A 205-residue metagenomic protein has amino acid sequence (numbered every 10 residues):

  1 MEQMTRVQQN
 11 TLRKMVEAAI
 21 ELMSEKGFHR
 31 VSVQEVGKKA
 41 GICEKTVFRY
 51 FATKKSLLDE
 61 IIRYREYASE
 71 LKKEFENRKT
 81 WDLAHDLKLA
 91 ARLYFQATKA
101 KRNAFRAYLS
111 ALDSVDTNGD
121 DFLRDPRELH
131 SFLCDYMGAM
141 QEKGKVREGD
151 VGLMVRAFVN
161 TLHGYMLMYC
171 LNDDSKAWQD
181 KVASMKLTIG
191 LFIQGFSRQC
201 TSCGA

Functional and structural regions predicted by a protein language model:
M1-K26, V33-K39, S56: Basic, helix-initiating cap at the start of DNA-binding domains
F28-H29, V146: Conserved hydrophobic residue
A40-F51: Short hydrophobic/aromatic patch on the recognition helix
L58-R65: Alpha-helical DNA-contacting segments of helix-turn-helix folds
I62, T98-T117, L167-L171: Amphipathic alpha-helical segments used for helix-helix packing
K73-K101, M154-F158, M185, T201-C203: Hydrophobic alpha-helical connector segments
A97, T117-K143, G152-R156, L167 (+1 more regions): Amphipathic alpha-helical packing segments from all-alpha helical-bundle domains
Q141-T188, T201-A205: Hydrophobic/aromatic-rich alpha-helical bundle segments in the mid-to-C-terminal region
